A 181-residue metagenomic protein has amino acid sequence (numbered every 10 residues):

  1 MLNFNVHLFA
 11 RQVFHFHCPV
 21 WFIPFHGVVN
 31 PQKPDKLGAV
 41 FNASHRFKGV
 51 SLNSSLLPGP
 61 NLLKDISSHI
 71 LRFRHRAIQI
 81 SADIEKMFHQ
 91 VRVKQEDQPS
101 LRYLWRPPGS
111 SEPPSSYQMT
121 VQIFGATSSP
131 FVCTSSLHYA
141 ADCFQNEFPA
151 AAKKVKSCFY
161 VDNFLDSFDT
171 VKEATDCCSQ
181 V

Functional and structural regions predicted by a protein language model:
M1-H17: Noncatalytic alpha-helical scaffolds and linker/capping helices
N3, A43, S55, H69 (+3 more regions): Alpha-helical recognition domains of nuclear gene-regulatory proteins
N5-L8, K33, R74-A77, R92 (+3 more regions): Eukaryotic basic, amphipathic alpha-helical target segments in cytosolic regions
H7, P34, R46, M87 (+1 more regions): A generic signature of intrinsically disordered, low-complexity regions enriched in glycine/proline and charged/polar
Q12-T134: Catalytic-core region of right-hand nucleic acid polymerases
P130-Q180: Active-site palm subdomain of RNA-directed nucleic acid polymerases
